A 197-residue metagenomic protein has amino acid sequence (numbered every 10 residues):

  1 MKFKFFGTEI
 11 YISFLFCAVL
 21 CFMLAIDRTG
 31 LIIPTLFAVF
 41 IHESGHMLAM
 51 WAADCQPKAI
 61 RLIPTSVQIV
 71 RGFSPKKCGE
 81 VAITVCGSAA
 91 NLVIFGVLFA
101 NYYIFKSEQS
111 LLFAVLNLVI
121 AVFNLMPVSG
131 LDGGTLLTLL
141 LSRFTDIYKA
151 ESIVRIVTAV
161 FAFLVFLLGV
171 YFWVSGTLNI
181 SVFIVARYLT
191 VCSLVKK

Functional and structural regions predicted by a protein language model:
M1-K197: Hydrophobic transmembrane alpha-helices and their immediate loop junctions in multi-pass integral membrane proteins
